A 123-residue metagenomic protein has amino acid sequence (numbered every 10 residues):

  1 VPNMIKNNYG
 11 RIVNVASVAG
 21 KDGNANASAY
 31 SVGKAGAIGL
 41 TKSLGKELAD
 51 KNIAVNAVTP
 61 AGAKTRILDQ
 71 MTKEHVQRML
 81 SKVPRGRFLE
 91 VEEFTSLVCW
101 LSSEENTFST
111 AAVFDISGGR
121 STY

Functional and structural regions predicted by a protein language model:
P2, K46-D50, T107: Alpha-helical segment proximal to the catalytic Tyr-Lys
P2-R11: A short helix-coil junction within the Rossmann-fold of NAD(P)-dependent oxidoreductases
S17: Residue(s) in the substrate-gating loop at a strand-loop-helix junction that position the organic substrate next
K21, I38, T59-Q70: Short, flexible catalytic-loop segment of classical short-chain dehydrogenase/reductase
D22, C99, T110-Y123: Short C-terminal tail/terminal secondary-structure segment of NAD(P)H-dependent dehydrogenase/reductase domains
D22-S28, D50-K51, G86, E104: Active-site loop immediately N-terminal to the catalytic Tyr-X3-Lys motif of short-chain dehydrogenase/reductase
G33, T41: Active-site helix of classical SDR
V83-F94: A conserved structural motif in NAD(P)-dependent oxidoreductases
